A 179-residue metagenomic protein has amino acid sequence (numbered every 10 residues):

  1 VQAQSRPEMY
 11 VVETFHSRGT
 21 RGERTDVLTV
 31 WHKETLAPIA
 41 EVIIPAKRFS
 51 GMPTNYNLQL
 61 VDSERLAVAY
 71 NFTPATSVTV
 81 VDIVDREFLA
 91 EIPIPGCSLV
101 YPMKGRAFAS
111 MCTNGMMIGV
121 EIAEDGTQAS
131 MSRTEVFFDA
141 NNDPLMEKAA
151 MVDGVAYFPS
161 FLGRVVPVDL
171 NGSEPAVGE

Functional and structural regions predicted by a protein language model:
V1, A37-S50, D85-I92, A129-A140 (+1 more regions): A short beta-strand motif characteristic of beta-propeller blades
V1-E13, R48-D62, P95-A107, F137-V155: Beta-rich, blade/repeat-based domains predominating in secreted/periplasmic proteins but also intracellular
S5, R24, T35, S63 (+6 more regions): Short loop/turn segments that connect beta-strands within the blades of beta-propeller domains, predominantly WD40
E8-Y10, R18-G19, L66-A69, A107-S110 (+1 more regions): Conserved beta-propeller blade signature
F15-T20, P74-A75, N114-I118, G163-V165: Short glycine/acidic-enriched loop and turn motifs that connect beta-strands
T29, S77-T79, A90, I118-G119 (+1 more regions): WD40 beta-propeller blade core
K33-T35, D82-R86, I122-G126, L170-S173: Short loop/turn segments that connect beta-strands within beta-propeller blades
M151-P175: Beta-propeller domains
